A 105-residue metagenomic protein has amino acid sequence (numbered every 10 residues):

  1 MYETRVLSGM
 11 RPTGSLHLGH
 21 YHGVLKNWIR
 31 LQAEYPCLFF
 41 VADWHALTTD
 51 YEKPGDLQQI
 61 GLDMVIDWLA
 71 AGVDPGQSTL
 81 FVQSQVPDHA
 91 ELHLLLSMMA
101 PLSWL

Functional and structural regions predicted by a protein language model:
Y2-L105: N-terminal Rossmann-like or analogous alpha/beta NTP/dinucleotide-binding catalytic cores that position adenine
